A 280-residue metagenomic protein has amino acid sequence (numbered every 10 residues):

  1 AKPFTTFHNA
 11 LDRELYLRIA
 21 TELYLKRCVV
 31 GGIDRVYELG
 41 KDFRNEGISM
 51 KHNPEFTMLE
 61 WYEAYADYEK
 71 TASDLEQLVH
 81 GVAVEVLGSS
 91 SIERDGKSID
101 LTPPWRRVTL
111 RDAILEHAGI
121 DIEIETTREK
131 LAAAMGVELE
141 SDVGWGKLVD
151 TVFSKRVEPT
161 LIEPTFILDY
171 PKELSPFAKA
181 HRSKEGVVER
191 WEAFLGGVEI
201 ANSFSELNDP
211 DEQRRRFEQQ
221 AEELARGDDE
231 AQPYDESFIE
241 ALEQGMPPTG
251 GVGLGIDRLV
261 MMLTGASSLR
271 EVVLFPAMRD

Functional and structural regions predicted by a protein language model:
A1-D280: Class II aminoacyl-tRNA synthetase catalytic cores and aaRS-like
